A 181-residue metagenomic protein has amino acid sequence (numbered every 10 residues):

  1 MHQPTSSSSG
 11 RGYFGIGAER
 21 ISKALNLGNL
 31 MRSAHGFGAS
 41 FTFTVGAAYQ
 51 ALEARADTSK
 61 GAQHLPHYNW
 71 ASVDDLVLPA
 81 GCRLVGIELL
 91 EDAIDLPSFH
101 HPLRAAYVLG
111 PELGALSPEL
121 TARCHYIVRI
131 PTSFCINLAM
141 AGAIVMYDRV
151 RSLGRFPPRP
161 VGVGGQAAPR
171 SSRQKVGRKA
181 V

Functional and structural regions predicted by a protein language model:
M1-V181: Post-transcriptional modification and biogenesis factors for structured RNAs of the translation apparatus
